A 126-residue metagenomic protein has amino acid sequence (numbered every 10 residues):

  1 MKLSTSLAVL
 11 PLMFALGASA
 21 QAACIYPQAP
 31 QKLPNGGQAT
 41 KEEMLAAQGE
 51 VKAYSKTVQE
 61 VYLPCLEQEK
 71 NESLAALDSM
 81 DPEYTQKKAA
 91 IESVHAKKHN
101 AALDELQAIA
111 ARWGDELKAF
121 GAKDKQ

Functional and structural regions predicted by a protein language model:
M1-L10: Bacterial N-terminal signal peptides that target proteins for export
P11, T40-K41, T85: General structural signal for secondary-structure boundaries
A15-S19: N-terminal signal peptide c-region/cleavage motif recognized by signal peptidases
A20-N71: Immediate post-signal-peptide N-terminus of mature secreted/exported proteins
K70-Q126: Compact alpha-helical subdomains of small soluble proteins
